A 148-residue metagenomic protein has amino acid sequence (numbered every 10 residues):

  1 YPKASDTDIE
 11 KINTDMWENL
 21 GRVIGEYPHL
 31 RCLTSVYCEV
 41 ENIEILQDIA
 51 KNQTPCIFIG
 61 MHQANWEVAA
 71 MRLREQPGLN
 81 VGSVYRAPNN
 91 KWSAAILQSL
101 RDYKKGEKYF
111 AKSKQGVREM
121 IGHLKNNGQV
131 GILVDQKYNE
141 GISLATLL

Functional and structural regions predicted by a protein language model:
Y1-V36: Negatively charged linear elements and acidic catalytic determinants
V23, R31-L148: Soluble catalytic domains of membrane acyltransferases
